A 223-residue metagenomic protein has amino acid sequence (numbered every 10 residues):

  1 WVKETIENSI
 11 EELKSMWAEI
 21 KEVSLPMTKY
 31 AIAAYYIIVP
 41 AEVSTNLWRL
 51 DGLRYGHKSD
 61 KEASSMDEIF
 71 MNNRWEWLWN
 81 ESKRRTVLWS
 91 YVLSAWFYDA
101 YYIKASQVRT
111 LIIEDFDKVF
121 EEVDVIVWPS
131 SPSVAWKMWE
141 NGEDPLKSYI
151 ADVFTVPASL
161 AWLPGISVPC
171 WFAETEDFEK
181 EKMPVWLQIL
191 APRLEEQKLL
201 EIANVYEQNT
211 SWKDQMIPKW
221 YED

Functional and structural regions predicted by a protein language model:
W1-V43, R49: Gly/Ser-rich, acidic/histidine-flanked active-site/gating loops
K3-E19, K83-E114, L160-D223: Structural helix-boundary/capping segments
K3-E7, P40, K147, A151-F154 (+1 more regions): Amphipathic alpha-helical segments in well-structured domains
I20-L25, I126-P129, G165-P169: Short beta-strand segments at enzyme active-site cores
S24, P132, L194: Flexible, active-site-proximal loop/turn residues at the rims of small-molecule/cofactor binding pockets and catalytic
M27-T28, G52-L160, I217-E222: Serine-dependent amide/ester hydrolase catalytic core
A34-P40, E143-D144, T175, K182 (+1 more regions): Short low-complexity, flexible loop/linker segments enriched in glycine and/or proline with clustered acidic
S44-S59, M71, P192-Q208: Short, basic, helix/turn surface patches
